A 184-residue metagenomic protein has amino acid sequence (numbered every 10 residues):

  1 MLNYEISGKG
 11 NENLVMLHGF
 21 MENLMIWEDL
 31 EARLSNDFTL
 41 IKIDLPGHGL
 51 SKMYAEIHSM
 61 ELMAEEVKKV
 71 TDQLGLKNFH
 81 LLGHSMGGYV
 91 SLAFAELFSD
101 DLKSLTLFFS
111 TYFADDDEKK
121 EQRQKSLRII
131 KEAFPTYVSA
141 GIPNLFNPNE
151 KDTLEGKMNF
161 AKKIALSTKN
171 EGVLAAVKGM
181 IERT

Functional and structural regions predicted by a protein language model:
L2, F38, D100-K103: A structural micro-motif
E5-E56, M60, V70: Conserved HGGG/HGGXW glycine-rich cap/lid loop of the alpha/beta-hydrolase fold
N13, N23-I26, S104, I164 (+1 more regions): Residue-level recognition of specific faces of alpha-helices
L30, S59, M63-E66, Y137 (+1 more regions): Hydrophobic alpha-helical packing elements
R33, L76-D116: Conserved hydrolase catalytic core segment
N36, H58, L74-K77, D100 (+1 more regions): Structured loop/turn residues at beta-strand edges in well-structured enzyme cores
E61-F79: Conserved acidic catalytic loop of the alpha/beta-hydrolase fold
A114-E121, E132-T184: Conserved alpha/beta-hydrolase catalytic His-Asp/Glu region
